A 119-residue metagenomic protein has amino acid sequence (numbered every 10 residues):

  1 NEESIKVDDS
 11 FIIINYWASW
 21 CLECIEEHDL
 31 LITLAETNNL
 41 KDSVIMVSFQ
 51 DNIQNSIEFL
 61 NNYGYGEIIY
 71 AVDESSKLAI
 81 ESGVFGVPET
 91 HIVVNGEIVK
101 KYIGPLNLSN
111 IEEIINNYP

Functional and structural regions predicted by a protein language model:
N1-I12: A short beta-strand-turn-helix
I13-I14, V44, T90: Hydrophobic beta-strand anchors of alpha/beta hydrolase catalytic cores
N15-C21: Aromatic-flanked redox-active Cys/Sec active sites in thiol-based oxidoreductases, especially the WC-centered
Y16, V47-F49, N95: Cofactor-binding loop segments of dinucleotide-utilizing enzymes, especially the Rossmann-like FAD- and NAD(P)+-binding
L22, I32, V99: Nucleotide phosphate-binding site architecture
I25-Y63, E74-I80: Structural microenvironment flanking redox-active thiols in thiol-disulfide oxidoreductases
D42, I68-I69: Short, conserved active-site loop motifs that form the nucleotide-linked donor/cofactor pocket
N62-G66, D73-Y118: Thiol/disulfide oxidoreductase modules built on the thioredoxin-like
